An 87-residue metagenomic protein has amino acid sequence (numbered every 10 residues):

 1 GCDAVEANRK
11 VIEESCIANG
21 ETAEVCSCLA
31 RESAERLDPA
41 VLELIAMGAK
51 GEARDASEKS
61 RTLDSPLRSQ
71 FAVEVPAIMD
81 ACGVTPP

Functional and structural regions predicted by a protein language model:
G1-V5: Bacterial signal peptide processing site
N8-V11, A18-S60, P66-L67: Post-signal-peptide N-terminal segment of Sec-exported extracytoplasmic proteins
P76-P87: Short, low-complexity, Pro/Ser/Thr/Gly-rich segments in the mature regions of secreted, periplasmic
